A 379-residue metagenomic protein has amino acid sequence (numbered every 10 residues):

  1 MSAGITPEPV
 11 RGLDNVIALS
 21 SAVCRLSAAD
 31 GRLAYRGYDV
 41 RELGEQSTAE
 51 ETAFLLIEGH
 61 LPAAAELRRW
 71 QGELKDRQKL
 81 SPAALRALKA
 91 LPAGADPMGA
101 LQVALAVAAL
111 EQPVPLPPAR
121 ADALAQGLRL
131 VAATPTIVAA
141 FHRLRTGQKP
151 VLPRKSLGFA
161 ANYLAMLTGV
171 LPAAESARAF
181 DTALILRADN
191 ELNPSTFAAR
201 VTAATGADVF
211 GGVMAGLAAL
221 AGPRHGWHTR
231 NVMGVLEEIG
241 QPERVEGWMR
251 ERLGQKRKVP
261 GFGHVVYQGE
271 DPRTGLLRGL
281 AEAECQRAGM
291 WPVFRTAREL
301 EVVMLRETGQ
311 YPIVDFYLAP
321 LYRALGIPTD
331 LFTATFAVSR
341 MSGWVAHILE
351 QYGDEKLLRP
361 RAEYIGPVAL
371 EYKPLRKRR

Functional and structural regions predicted by a protein language model:
M1-R379: Non-transmembrane, aqueous-exposed alpha-helical and coiled segments at domain scale
